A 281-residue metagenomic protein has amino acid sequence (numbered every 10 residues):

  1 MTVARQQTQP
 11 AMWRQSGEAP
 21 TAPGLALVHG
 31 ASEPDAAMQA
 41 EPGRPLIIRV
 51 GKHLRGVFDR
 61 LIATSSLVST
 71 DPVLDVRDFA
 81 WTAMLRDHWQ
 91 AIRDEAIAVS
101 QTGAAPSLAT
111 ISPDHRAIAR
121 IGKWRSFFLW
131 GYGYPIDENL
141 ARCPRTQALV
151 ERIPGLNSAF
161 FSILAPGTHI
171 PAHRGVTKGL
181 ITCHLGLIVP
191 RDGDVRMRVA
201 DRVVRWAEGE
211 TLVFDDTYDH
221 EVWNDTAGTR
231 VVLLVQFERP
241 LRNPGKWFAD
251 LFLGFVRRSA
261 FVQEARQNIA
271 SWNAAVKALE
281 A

Functional and structural regions predicted by a protein language model:
T2-F160, L164-R174, R230, P244-A281: Fe(II)/2-oxoglutarate oxygenase catalytic core
N157, T168, G179-C183, Y218: Short beta-strand or tight-loop elements that sit immediately N-terminal to catalytic metal-binding acidic residues
I163-A165, V176-D192: Short, conserved beta-strand element in jelly-roll/cupin
I170-H173, V195-M197, F214, H220-T226: Short beta-strand His + acidic residue motifs that chelate non-heme Fe in jelly-roll/DSBH and cupin folds
T182-L187, V213, G228-P244: A short hydrophobic beta-strand segment most commonly corresponding to one strand of the jelly-roll/cupin
I188-E208: A short beta-strand-loop-beta hairpin characteristic of the jelly-roll/cupin
R205-D219: Conserved metal-binding segment of the jelly-roll/cupin
